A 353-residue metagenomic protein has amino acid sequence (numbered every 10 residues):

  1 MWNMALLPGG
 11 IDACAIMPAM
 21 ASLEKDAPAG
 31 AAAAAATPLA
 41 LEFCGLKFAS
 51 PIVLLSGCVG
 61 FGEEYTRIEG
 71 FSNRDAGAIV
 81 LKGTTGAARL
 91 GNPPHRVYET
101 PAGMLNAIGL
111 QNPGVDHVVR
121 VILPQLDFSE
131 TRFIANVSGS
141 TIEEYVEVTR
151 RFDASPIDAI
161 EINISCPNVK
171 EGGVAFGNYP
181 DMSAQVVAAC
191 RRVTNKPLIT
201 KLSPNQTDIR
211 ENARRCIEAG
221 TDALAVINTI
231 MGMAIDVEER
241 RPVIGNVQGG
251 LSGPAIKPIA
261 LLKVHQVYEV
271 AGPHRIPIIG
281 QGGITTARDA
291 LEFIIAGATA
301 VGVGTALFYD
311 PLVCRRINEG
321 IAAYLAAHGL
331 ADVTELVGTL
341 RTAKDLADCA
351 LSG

Functional and structural regions predicted by a protein language model:
W2-M4, G10, M17-A36, L251-I276 (+1 more regions): Alpha/beta catalytic cores of nucleotide-metabolism and tRNA/nucleoside-modifying enzymes
I16-F133, G139-S140: N-terminal capping/small domains of soluble enzymes
F48-P51, D127-F133, R192-L198, V270-R275 (+1 more regions): Short, surface-exposed connector motifs at secondary-structure boundaries
I52-L55, G77-L81, F133-V137, I160-I162 (+5 more regions): Hydrophobic faces of well-ordered beta-strands that scaffold small-molecule active sites in alpha/beta enzyme cores
G57, T84, S165-P167, T229 (+1 more regions): Flexible loop residues that form catalytic and substrate-binding hotspots at small-molecule/glycan-binding clefts
Y65-T66, Y145-V146, R210, P311-R315: Conserved strand-to-helix beginnings and helix N-cap segments that scaffold or border functional pockets
A88-N92, A234-D236, P311-C314: Short, charged, surface-exposed secondary-structure boundary motifs
S140-I279, R288-E292, A296: Alpha/beta enzyme core
